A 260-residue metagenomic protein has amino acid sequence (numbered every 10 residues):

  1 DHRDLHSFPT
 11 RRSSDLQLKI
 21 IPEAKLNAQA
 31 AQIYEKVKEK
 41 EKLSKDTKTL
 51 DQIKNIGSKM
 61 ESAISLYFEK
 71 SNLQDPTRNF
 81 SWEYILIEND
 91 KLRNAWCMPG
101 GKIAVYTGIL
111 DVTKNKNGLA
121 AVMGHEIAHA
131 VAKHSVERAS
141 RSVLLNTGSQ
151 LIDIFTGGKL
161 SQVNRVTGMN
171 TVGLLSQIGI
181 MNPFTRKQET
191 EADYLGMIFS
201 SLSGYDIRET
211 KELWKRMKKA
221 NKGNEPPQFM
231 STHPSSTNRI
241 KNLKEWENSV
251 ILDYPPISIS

Functional and structural regions predicted by a protein language model:
D1-H6: Short, exposed "boundary/linker" segments that immediately precede the start of a downstream structural module
S7, R11-S260: A Zn2+-metalloprotease active-site environment signal
